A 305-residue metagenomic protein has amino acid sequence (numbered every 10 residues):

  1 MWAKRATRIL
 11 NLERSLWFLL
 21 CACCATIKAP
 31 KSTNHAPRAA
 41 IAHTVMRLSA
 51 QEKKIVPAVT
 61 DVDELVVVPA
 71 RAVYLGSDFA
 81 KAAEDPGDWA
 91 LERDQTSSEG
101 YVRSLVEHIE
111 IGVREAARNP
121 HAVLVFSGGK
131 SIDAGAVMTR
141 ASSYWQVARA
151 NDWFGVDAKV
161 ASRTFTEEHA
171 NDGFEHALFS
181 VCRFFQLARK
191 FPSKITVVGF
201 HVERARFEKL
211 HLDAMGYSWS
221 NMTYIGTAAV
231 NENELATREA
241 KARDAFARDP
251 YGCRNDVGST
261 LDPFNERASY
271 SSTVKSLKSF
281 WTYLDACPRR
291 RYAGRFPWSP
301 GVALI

Functional and structural regions predicted by a protein language model:
W2, I27-A247, Y251-G252, Y292 (+1 more regions): A structural signal for short, hydrophobic/glycine-enriched beta-strand patches
W2-S32: N-terminal signal-anchor transmembrane helix specifying type II single-pass membrane topology of secretory-pathway
L12, H35-A36, P263: Short linear motifs in intrinsically disordered/low-complexity regions
C21-C24, C182, C253, C287: Generic recognition of cysteine residues
T227-I305: A structured, mid-to-C-terminal "fold-capping" secondary-structure block
